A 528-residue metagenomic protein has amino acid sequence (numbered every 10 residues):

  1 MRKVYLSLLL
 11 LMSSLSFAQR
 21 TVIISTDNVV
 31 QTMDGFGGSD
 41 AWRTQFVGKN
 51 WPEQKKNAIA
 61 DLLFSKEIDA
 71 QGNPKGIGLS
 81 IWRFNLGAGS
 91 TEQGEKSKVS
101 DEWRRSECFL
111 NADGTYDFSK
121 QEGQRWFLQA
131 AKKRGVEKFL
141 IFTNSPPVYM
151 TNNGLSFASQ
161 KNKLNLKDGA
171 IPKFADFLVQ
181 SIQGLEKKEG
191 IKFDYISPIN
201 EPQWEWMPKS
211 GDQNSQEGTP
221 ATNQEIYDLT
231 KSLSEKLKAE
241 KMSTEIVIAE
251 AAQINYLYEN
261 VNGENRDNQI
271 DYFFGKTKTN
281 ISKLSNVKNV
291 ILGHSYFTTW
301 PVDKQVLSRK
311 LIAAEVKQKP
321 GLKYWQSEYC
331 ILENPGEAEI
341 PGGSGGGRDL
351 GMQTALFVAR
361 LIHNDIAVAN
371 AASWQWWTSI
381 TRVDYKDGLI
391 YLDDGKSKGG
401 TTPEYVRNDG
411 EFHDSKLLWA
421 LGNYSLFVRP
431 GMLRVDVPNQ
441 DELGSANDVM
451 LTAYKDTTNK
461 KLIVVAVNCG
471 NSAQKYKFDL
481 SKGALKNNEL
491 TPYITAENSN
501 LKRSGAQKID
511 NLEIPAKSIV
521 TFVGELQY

Functional and structural regions predicted by a protein language model:
M1-Q19: Bacterial Sec-dependent N-terminal signal peptides
S25-D194, P198, Q213-T222, Y227 (+2 more regions): N-terminal catalytic cores of secreted or lumenal carbohydrate-active enzymes
G38, G78, F139, I196 (+6 more regions): Conserved, mostly hydrophobic/aromatic
Q183, N214-L361, V368: Noncatalytic carbohydrate-binding groove/subsite architecture in carbohydrate-active enzymes
K323-L426, V435-G444: Aromatic/acidic polysaccharide-binding cleft in carbohydrate-active enzymes
D441-L485, K517: Carbohydrate-binding surface patches
S481-N500: Solvent-exposed beta-hairpin/edge-strand motifs
R503-Y528: C-terminal beta-strand-rich structural cap/linker in extracellular carbohydrate-active enzymes
